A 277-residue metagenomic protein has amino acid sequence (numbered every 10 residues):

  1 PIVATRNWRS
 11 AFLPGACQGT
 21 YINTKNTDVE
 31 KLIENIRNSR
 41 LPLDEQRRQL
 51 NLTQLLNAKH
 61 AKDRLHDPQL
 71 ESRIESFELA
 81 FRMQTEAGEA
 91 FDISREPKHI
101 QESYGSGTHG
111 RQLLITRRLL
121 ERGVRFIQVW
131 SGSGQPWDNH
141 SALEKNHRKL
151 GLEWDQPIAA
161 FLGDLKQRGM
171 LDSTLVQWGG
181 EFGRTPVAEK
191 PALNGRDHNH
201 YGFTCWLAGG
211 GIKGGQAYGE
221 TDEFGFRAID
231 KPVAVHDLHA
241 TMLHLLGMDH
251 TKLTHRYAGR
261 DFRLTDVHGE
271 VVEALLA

Functional and structural regions predicted by a protein language model:
P1-A277: Ligand-binding pockets and gating/stacking loops
